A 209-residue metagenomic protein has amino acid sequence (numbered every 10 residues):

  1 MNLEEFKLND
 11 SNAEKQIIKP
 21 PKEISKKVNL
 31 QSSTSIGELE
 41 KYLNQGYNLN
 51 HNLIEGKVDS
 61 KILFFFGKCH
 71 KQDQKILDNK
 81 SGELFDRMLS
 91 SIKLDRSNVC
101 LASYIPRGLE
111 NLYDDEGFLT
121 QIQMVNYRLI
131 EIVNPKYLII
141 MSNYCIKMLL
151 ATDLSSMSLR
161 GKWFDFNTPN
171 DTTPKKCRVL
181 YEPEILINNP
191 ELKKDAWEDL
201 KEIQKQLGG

Functional and structural regions predicted by a protein language model:
N2-G209: A polyanion-binding, active-site-adjacent surface
